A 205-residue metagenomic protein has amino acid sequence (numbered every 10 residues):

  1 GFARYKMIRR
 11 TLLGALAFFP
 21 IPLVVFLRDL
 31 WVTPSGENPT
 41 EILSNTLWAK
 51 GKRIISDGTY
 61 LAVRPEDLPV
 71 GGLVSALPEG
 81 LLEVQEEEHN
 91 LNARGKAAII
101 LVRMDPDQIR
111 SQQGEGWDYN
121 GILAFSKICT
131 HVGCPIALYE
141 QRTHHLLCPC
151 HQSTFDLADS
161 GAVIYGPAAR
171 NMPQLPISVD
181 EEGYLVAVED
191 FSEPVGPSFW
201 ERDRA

Functional and structural regions predicted by a protein language model:
G1, P20-D29: Secretory targeting signals
G1-F18: N-terminal secretory signal peptides and thylakoid transit peptides that target proteins across membranes
L12, H151-S153: Detector for the c-type heme attachment site
D29-I128, V132-Y139, V179-A205: N-terminal pre-ligand scaffold of iron-sulfur
T130, C148-P149: Cys/His/Pro-rich metal-binding microdomains
I136-E140, L157-S160: Short Cys/His-rich "knuckle" micro-motifs
E140-T143, P167-A168: Short linker/helix segments within small regulatory modules
F155-G196: Short Fe-S-cluster ligation motifs
